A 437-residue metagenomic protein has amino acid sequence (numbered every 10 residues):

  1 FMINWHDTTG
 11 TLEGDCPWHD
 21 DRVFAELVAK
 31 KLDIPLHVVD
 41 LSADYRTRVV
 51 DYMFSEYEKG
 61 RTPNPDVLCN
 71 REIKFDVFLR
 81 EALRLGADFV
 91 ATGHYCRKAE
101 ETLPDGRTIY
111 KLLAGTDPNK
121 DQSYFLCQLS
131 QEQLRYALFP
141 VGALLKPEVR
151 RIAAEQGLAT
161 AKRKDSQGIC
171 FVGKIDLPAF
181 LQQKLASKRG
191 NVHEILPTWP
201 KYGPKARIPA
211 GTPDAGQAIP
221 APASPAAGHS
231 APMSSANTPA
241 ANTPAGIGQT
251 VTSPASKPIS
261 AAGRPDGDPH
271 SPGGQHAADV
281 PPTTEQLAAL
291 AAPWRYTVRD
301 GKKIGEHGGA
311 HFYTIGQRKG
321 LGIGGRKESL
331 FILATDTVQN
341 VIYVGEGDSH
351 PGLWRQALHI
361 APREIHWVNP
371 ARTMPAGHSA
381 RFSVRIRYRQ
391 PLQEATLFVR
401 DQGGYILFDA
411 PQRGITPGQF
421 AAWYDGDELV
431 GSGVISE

Functional and structural regions predicted by a protein language model:
F1-Q128, L138, K146-V149, A154 (+7 more regions): ATP-dependent adenylation/nucleotidyltransferase module used to activate substrates
C96-K98, V192, I332-T335, L397 (+1 more regions): A structural signal for short hydrophobic beta-strand segments in well-ordered beta-sheet cores
T102-T108, L196-W199, R299, D336-Q339 (+2 more regions): Short acidic-glycine loop/turn motifs at beta-strand connectors
K111, N191-H193, W294-Y296, S383-R385 (+2 more regions): Residue-level detector of beta-strand face positions
G142, P147-G216, G273-H366: Anionic-ligand-binding alpha/beta catalytic cores of soluble enzymes and soluble regulatory domains that recognize
D336-V430, I435-E437: Basic, glycine-rich polyanion-binding accessory segments appended to enzymes
